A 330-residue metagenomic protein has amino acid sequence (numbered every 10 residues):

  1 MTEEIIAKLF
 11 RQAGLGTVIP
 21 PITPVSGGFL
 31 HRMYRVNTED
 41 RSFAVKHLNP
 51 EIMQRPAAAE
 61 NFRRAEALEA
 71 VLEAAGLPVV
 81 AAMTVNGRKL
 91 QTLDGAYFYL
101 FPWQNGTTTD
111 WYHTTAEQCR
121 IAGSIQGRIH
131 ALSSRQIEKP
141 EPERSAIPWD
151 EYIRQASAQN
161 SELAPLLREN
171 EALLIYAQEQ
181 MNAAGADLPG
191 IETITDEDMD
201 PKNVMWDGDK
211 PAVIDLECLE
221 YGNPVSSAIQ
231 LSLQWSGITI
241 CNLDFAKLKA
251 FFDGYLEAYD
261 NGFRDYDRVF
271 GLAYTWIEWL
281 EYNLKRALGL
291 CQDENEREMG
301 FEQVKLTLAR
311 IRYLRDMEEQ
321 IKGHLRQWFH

Functional and structural regions predicted by a protein language model:
M1-T84, G208, Q327-H330: Conserved NTP-binding catalytic cores of kinases and kinase-like/nucleotidyltransferase enzymes across multiple kinase
L30-T38, A44-V45, E179-S226: Active-site acidic catalytic loop and adjacent metal/ATP-binding pocket of ATP-dependent phosphoryl transfer enzymes
E39-E138: ATP-binding pocket architecture of kinase catalytic cores
P50, F98-W111, R154-A158, I277-N295: A glycine-centered beta->alpha junction motif in the catalytic cores of kinase/phosphotransferase enzymes
Y112-R168, E192: A cross-family kinase active-site recognition segment
V225-D260, Y274-Q292: Active-site activation/catalytic loop segments of kinase-like enzymes and analogous catalytic loops in related
G262-Y274: All-alpha amphipathic helical-bundle segments outside canonical DNA-binding/catalytic cores that form hydrophobic
E281-H330: ATP/Mg2+ or Mg2+-diphosphate-binding catalytic cores that bind nucleotide phosphates or diphosphates via glycine-rich
